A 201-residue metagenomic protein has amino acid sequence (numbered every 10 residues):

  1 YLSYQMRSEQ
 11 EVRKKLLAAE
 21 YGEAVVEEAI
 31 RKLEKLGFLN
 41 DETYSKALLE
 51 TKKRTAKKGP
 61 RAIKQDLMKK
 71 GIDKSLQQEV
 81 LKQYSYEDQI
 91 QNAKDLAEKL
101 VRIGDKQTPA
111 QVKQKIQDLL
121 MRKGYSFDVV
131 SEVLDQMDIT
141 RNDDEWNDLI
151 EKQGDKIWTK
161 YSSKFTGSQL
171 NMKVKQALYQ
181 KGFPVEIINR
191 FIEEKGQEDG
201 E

Functional and structural regions predicted by a protein language model:
Y1-E201: An alpha-helical, amphipathic repeat domain used for nucleic-acid recognition, typified by the mTERF helical solenoid
